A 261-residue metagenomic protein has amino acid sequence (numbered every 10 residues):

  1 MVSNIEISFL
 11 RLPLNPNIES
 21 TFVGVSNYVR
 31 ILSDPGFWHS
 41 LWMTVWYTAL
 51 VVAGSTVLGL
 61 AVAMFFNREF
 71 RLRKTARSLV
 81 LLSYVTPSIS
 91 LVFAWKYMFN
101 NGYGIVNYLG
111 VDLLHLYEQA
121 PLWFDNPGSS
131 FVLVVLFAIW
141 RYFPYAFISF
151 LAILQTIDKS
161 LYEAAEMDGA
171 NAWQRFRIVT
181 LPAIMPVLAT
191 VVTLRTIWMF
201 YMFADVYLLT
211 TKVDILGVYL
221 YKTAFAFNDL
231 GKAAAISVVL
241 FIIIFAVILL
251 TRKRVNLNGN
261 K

Functional and structural regions predicted by a protein language model:
M1-K261: A structural signal for multi-pass alpha-helical bundles of membrane permease subunits that mediate small-molecule
